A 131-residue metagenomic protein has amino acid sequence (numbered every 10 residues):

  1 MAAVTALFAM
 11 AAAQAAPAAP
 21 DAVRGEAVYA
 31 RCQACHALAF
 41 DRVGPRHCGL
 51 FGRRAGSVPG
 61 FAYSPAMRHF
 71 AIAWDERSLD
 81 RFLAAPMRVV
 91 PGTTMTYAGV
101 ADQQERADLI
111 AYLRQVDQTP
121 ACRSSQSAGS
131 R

Functional and structural regions predicted by a protein language model:
M1-A11: Bacterial N-terminal signal peptides
M10-V28, R131: Electrostatic cytochrome c docking/interface patches
Q14-A16, D117, A121-R131: Compositionally biased, proline/threonine/alanine/serine-rich low-complexity intrinsically disordered stretches
P17, A71, A98-A101: Pocket-edge positions in alpha/beta enzyme catalytic cores
P20-A62, R68, I72-A73, A85-T93 (+1 more regions): Periplasmic/extracellular electron-transfer cofactor-ligation site, primarily the c-type cytochrome heme-c attachment
A22, E76, D102-Q103: Alpha-helix N-capping/helix-start residues
A98, D102, D108-Q115: Short, exposed beta-strand-loop hairpins at the edges of beta-sheets in extracellular/periplasmic proteins
